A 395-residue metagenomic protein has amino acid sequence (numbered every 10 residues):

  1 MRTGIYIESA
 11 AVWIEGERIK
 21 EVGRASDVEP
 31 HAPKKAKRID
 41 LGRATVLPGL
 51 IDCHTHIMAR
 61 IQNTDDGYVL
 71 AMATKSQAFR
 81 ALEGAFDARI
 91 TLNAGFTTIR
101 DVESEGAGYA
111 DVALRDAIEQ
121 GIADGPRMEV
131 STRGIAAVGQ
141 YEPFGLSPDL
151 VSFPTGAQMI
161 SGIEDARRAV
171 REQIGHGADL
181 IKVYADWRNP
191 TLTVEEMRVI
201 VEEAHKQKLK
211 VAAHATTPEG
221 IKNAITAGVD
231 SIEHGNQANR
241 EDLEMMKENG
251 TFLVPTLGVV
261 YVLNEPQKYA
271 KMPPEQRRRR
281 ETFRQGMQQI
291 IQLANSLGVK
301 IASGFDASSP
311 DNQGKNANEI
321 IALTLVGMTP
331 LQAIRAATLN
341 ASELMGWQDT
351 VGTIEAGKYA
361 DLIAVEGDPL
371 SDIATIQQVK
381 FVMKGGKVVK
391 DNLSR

Functional and structural regions predicted by a protein language model:
M1-A10, E15-G16, G23-A25, F86-A88 (+4 more regions): Active-site microenvironment of metallo-dependent hydrolases
G4-L47, L70: Histidine-rich, glycine-flanked metal-binding segment
A44-I122, E195, E219, N223-A227: Metal-associated gating/positioning segment near the N- to mid-region
M58-R80, V138-T155, N249-R284: Active-site gating loops and adjacent loop-to-helix segments of metal-dependent hydrolytic enzymes
Q62-T64, D111, T191, I221-A227 (+5 more regions): Histidine/acidic-residue-rich catalytic or RNA/ligand-binding cores of hydrolases and nuclease-related proteins
L70, K206-K208, K271, E275 (+1 more regions): His/Asp/Glu-enriched, well-ordered alpha-helical/loop segment that forms or immediately abuts the divalent-metal
E83-A110, G125-R133, H176-N189, K210 (+3 more regions): Divalent metal-dependent hydrolysis catalytic cores, especially in the metallo-beta-lactamase
D116-G134, T191-T216, G250, V254-G258: Alpha-helix-loop-beta-strand connector modules within alpha/beta enzyme cores
